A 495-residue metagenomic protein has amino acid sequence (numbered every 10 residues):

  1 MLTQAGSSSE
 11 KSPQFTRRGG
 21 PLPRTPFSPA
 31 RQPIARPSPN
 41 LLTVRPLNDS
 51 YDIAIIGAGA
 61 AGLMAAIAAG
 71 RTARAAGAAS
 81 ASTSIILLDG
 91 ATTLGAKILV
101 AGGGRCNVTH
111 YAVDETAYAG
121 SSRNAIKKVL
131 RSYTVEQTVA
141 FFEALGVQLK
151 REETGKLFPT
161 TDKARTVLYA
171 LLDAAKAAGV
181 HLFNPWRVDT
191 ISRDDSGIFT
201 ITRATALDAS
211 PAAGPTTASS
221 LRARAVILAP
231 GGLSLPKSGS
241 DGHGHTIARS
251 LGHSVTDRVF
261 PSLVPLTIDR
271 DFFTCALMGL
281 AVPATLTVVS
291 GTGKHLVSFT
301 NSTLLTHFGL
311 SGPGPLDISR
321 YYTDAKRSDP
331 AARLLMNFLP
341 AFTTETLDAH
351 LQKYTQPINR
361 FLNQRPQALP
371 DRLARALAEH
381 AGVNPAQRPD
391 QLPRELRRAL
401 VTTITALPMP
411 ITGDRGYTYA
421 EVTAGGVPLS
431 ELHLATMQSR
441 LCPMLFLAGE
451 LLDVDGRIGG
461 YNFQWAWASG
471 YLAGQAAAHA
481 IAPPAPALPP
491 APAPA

Functional and structural regions predicted by a protein language model:
L47-A61: Beta1/beta-strand and adjacent pyrophosphate-binding region of the FAD-binding site in flavoprotein oxidoreductases
D49-Y51, A213-A225, S298-T300: Core beta-strand elements of the Rossmann-like FAD/NAD(P) dinucleotide-binding domain in flavoenzyme oxidoreductases
A54-I56, L221-S234, T303-T306: Short hydrophobic core segments
G70-G103: Glycine-rich FAD pyrophosphate-binding loop
G90-H181, W186: Conserved N-terminal/central alpha/beta ligand/cofactor-binding core
T92-L94, L99, V108-T109, D114-E115 (+2 more regions): An anion/pyrophosphate-binding glycine-rich loop and adjacent beta-alpha core in soluble alpha-beta enzymes
N184, A376-D455: A glycine-rich dinucleotide-binding beta-alpha-beta segment and adjacent secondary-structure elements that constitute
N184-G197: A conserved short coil-to-beta-strand element within the FAD-binding core of flavoproteins
